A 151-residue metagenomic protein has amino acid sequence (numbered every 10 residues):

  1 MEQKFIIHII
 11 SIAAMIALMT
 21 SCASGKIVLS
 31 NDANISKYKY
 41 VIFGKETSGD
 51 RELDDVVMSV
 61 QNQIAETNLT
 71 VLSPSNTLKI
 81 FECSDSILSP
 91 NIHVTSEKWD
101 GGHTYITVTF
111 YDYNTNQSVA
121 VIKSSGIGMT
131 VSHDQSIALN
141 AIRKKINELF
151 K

Functional and structural regions predicted by a protein language model:
M1-A23: Sec-dependent bacterial lipoprotein signal peptides
F5, T20-L69: A structural "domain/chain start" motif
S11, D32, E97-W99: Residues embedded in well-ordered secondary-structure elements
A23-N34, Q63-E66, T70, Q117-K151: C-terminal/domain-edge helix-coil "capping" segments
F43, S73-W99, I106-T107: A short, hydrophobic beta-strand-centered structural micro-motif
G49-V57, W99-T104, G128-L139: Solvent-exposed, acidic/flexible segments
K98-G128: Amphipathic beta-strand/beta-sheet edge segments enriched in Tyr/Trp
